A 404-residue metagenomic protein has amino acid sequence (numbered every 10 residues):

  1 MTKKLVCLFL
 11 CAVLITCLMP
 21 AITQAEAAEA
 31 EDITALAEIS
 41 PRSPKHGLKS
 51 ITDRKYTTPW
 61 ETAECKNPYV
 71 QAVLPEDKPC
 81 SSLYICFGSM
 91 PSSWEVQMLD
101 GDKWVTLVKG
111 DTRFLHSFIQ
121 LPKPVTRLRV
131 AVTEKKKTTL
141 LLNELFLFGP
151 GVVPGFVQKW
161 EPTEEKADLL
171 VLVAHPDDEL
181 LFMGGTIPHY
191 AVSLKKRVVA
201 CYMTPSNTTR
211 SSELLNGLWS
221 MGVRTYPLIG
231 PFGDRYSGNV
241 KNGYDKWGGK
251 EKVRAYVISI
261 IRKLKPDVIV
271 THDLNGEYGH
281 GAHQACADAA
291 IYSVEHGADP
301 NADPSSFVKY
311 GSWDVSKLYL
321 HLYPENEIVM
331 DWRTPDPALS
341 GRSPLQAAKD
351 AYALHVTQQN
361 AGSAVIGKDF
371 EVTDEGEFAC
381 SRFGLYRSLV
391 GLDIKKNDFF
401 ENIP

Functional and structural regions predicted by a protein language model:
M1-L5, F9: Positively charged n-region of N-terminal signal peptides that target proteins for export
L8-C11, A27, V199-C201: Long, contiguous interaction/targeting segments characteristic of exported/extracellular or secretory-pathway proteins
I15-Q24: C-terminal segment of classical bacterial N-terminal signal peptides
Q24-C80, C86-S93, D102, G151 (+1 more regions): Disordered, acidic Ser/Thr/Pro-rich linker "stalks" and the adjacent N-terminal cap of the next globular domain
S40-S50, Y56, Y190, H296-P404: The feature marks non-catalytic terminal segments
S89-P91, V108-D303: Active-site beta-strand->loop->alpha-helix modules in alpha/beta enzyme cores, enriched in Gly/His/Asp(Glu)
E95-G101, R127-R129: Short beta-strand segments and strand-loop junctions that repeat across beta-rich extracellular domains
